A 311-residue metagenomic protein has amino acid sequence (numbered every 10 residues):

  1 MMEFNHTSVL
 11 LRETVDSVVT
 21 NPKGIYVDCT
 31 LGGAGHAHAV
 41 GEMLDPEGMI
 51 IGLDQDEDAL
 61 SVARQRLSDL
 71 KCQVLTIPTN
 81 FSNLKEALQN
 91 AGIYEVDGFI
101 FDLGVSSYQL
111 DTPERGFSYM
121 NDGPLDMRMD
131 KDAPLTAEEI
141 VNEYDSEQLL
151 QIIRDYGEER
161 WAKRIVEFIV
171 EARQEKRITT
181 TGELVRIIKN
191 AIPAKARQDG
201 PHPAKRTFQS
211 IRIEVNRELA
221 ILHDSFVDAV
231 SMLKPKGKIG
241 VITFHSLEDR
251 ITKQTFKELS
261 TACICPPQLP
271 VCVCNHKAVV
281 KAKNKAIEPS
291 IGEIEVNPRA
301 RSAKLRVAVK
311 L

Functional and structural regions predicted by a protein language model:
M1-L311: S-adenosyl-L-methionine-dependent methyltransferase catalytic core, i.e., the SAM/SAH-binding region
